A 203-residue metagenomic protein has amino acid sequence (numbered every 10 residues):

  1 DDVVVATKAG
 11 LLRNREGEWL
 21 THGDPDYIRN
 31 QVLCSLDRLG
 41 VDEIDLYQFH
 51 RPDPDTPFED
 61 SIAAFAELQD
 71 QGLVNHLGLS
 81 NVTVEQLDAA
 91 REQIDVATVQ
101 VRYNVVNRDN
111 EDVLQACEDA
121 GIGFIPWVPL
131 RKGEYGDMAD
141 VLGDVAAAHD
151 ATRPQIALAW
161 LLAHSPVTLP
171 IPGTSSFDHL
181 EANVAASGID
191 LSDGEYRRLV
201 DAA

Functional and structural regions predicted by a protein language model:
D1, V32-D37, V113-A116: Short amphipathic alpha-helices and their capping/turn segments at secondary-structure boundaries
D1-G23, H50: Structural motif corresponding to the early beta-alpha repeats
V5, I44-Y47, L77, V99: Buried hydrophobic side chains on well-structured beta-strands
T7-L11, E43, V128, T174: Short, small-residue-rich loop/turn micro-motifs
G23-L39, T83-A89: Short, acidic/polar
L36-P57: Active-site groove signature of glycoside hydrolases
P52-A203: Beta/alpha (TIM)-barrel catalytic core signal, keyed to glycine-rich beta->alpha loops juxtaposed to Asp/Glu that bind
